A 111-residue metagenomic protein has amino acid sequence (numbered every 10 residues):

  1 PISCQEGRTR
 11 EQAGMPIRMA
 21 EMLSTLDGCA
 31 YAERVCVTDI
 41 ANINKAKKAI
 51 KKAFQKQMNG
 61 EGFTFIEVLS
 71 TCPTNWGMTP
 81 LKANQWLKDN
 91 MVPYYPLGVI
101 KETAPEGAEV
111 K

Functional and structural regions predicted by a protein language model:
P1-N59: Conserved thiamine diphosphate
M58-G62, E67-K111: Flexible, low-complexity linker and terminal segments
